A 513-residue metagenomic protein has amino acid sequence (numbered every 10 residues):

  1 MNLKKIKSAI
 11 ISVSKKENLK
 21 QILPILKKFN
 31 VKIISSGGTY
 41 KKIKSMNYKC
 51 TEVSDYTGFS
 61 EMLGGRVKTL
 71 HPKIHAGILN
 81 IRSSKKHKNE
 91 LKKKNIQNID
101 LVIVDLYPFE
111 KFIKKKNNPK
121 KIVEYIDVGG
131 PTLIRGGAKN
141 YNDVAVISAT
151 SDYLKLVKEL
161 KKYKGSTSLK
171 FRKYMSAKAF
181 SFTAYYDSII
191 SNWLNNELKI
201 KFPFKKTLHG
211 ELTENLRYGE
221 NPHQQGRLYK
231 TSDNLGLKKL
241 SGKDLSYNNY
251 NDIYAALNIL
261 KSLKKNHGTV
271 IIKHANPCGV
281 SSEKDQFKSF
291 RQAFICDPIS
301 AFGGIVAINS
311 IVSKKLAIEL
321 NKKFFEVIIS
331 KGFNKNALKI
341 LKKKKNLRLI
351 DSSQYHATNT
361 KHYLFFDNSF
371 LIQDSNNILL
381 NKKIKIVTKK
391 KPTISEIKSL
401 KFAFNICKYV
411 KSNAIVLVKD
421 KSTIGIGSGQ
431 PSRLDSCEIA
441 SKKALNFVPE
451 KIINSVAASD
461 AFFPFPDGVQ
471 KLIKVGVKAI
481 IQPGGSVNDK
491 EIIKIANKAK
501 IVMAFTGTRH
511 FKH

Functional and structural regions predicted by a protein language model:
M1-I10, K16, L101, Y186-D187 (+1 more regions): ATP-dependent carboxylate/acyl-activation modules
M1-I33, G38-Y56: N-terminal glycine-/serine-/threonine-rich phosphate-binding loop
I33, C50, V144-V146, L349 (+2 more regions): Hydrophobic beta-strand scaffold residues
G38-F109: Glycine-rich nucleotide/cofactor/substrate-binding loop typically near the N-terminus or early in the first domain
T39-K42, T57-L63, F109-E110, T132-R135 (+6 more regions): Short gly/pro/ser/thr-enriched loop/turn and capping motifs at secondary-structure boundaries
I81-P131, R135-G137, K385-I394: Active-site/ligand-binding-proximal alpha/beta "capping" segment
Y125-N142, A149-D152, K411: Short alpha-helices
K155, E159-K206, L216, K323: Non-catalytic interaction/clamp surfaces of large macromolecular machines
